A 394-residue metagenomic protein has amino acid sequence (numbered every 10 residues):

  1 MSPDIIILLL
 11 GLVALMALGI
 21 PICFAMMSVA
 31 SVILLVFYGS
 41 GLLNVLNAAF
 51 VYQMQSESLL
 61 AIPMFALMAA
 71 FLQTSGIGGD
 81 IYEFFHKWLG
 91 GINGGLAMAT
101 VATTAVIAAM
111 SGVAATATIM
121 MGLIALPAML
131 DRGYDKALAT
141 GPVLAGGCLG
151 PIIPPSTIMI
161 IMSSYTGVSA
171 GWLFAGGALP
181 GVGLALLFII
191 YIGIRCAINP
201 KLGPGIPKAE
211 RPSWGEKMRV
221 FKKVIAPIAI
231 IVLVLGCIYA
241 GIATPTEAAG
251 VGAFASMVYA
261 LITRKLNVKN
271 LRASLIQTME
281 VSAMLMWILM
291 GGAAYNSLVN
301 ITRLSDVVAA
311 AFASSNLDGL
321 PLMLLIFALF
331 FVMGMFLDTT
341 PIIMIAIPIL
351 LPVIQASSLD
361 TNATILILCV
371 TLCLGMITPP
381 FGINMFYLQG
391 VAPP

Functional and structural regions predicted by a protein language model:
M1-P394: Alpha-helical transmembrane segments of multi-pass membrane transport proteins
